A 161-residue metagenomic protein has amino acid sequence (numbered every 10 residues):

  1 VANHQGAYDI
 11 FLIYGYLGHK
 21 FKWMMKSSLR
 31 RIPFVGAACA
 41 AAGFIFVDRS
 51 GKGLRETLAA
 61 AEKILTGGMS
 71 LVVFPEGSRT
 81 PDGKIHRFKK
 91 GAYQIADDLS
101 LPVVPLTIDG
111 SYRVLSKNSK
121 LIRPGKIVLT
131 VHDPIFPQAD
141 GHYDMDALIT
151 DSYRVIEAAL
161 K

Functional and structural regions predicted by a protein language model:
V1-G51: Catalytic core of membrane glycerolipid acyltransferases/transacylases, capturing the structured, soluble-facing
E56-K161: Non-catalytic C-terminal accessory region of glycerolipid acyltransferases and related lyso-lipid remodeling enzymes
